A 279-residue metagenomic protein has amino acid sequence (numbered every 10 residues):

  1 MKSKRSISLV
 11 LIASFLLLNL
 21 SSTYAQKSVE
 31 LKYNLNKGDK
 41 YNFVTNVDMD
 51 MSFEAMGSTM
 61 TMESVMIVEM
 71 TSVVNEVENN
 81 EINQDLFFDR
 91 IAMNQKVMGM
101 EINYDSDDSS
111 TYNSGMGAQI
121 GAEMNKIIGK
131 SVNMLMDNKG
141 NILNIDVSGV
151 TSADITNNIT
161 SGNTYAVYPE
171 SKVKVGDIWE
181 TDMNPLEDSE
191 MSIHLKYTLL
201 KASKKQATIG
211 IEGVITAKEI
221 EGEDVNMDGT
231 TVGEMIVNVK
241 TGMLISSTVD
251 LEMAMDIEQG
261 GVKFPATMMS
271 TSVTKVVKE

Functional and structural regions predicted by a protein language model:
M1-L31: Bacterial Sec-dependent N-terminal signal peptides
A25-E279: Signature of exported/secreted
